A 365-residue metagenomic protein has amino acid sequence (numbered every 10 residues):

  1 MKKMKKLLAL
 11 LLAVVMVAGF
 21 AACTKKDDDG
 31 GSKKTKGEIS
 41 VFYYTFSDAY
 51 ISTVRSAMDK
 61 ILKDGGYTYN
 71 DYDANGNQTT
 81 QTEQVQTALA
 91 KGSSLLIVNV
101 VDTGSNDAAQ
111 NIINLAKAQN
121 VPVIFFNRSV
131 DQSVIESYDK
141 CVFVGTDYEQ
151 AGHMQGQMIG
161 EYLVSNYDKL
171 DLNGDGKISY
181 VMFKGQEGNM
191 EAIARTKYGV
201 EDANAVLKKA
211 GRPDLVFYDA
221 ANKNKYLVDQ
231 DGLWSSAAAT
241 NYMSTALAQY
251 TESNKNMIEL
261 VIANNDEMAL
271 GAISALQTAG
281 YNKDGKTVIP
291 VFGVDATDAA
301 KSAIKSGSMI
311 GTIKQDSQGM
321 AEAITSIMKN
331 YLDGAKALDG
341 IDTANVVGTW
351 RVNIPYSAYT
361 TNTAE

Functional and structural regions predicted by a protein language model:
A21-K34: Bacterial lipoprotein signal-peptidase II cleavage site
K36-A57, I61, Y69-T87, S93 (+3 more regions): Extracytoplasmic "Venus flytrap"
G37, G174-E187, E191, A203-N204 (+1 more regions): Hinge/cleft segment of the Venus flytrap/periplasmic-binding protein
Y50-G65, A151-Q155, M190-F217, A221-N222 (+3 more regions): Short, solvent-exposed amphipathic alpha-helices that sit in or adjacent to ligand/effector-binding or catalytic
Q81, V142-D175, A194, S236-M243 (+2 more regions): Hydrophobic alpha-helical segments within soluble ligand-binding/sensing domains
V98-A118, V123, G199, A221-K301: Hydrophobic alpha-helical
I112-Q150, M154, N166-K177, F183 (+2 more regions): Flexible loop/hinge segments that line or gate small-molecule binding clefts
